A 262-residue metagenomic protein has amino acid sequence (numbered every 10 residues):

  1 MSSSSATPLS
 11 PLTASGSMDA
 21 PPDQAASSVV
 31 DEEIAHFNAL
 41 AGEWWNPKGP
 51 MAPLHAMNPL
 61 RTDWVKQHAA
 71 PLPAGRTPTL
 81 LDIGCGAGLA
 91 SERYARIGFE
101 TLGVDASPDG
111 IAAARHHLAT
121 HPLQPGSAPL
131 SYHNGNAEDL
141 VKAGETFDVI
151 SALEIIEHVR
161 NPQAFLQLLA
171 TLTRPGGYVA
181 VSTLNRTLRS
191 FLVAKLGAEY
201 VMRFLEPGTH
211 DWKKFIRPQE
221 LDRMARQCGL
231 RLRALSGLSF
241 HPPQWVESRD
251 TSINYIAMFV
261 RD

Functional and structural regions predicted by a protein language model:
S2-P47: N-terminal, positively charged/glycine-rich alpha-helical extensions of SAM-dependent methyltransferases
G42, K48, P53-L60, G135 (+1 more regions): Class I (Rossmann-like) S-adenosyl-L-methionine-dependent methyltransferase catalytic domain, capturing the SAM-binding
H55-R76: Conserved alpha-helix/loop element of class I SAM-dependent methyltransferases that forms part of the SAM/SAH-binding
A69-P73, P78-L188, P218, A257-R261: Conserved SAM-binding loop
S190-Y200, D250: Short, flexible, mixed-charge acidic loops at enzyme active sites
R203-E220: Acceptor-substrate binding/catalytic loop of class I
L230-H241: Conserved S-adenosyl-L-methionine
W245-D262: Core SAM-dependent methyltransferase catalytic element
